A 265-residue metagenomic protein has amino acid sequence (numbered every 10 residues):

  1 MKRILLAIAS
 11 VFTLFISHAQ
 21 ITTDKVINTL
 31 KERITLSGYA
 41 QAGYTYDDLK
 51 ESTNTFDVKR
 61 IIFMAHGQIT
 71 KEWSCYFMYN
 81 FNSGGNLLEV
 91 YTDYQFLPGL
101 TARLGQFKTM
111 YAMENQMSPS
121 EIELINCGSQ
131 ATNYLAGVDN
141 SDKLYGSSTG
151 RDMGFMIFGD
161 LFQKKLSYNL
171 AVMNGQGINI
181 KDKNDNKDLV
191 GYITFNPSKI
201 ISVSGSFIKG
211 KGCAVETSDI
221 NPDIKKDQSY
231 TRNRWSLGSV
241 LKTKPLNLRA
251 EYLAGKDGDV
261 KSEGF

Functional and structural regions predicted by a protein language model:
M1-Q41: N-terminal periplasmic/intermembrane-space "pro-region" immediately following the signal or transit peptide
A9, G175, E251: Flexible loop residues that form catalytic and substrate-binding hotspots at small-molecule/glycan-binding clefts
A9, M113, G258: Active-site-proximal flexible loops/turns
F12, I122-L124, F265: Conserved long hydrophobic alpha-helices within structured protein cores
D24-G175, D185-V190, T194-V203: Outer membrane beta-barrel
E114-P119, I180-D182, V215-D219, S262: Outer-membrane beta-barrel and related beta-rich outer-membrane complex signature in Gram-negative bacteria
N196-F265: Detector for outer-membrane/organellar transmembrane beta-barrel domains, recognizing the amphipathic beta-strand
